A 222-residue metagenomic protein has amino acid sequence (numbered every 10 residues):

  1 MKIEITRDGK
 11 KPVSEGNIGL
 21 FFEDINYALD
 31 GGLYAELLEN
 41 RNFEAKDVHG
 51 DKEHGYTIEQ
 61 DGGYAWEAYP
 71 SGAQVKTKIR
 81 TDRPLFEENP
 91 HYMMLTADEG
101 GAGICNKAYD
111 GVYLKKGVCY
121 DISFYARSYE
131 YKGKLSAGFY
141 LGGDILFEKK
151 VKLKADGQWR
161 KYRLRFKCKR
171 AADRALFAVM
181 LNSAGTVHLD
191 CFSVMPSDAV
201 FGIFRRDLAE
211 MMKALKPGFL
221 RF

Functional and structural regions predicted by a protein language model:
M1-R221: Extracellular and organelle-lumenal recognition/adhesion modules and their flexible linkers in secreted
